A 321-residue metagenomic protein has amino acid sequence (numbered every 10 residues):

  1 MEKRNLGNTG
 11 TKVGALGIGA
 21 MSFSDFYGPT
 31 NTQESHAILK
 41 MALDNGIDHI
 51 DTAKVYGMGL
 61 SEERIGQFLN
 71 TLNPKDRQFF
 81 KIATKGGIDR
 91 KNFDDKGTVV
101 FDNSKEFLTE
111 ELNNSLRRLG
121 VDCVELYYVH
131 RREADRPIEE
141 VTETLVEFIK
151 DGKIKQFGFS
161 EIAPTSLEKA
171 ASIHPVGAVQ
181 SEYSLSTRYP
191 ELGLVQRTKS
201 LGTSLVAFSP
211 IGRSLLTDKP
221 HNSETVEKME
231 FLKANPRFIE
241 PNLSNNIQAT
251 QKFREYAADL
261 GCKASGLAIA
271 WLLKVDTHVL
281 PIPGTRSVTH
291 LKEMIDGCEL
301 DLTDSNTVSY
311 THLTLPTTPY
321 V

Functional and structural regions predicted by a protein language model:
M1-F80, S309: N-terminal binding-site loop/beta-alpha segment at the start of enzyme catalytic domains that lines or forms
L6, I18, S35, I50 (+11 more regions): Conserved, mostly hydrophobic/aromatic
T30-A42, S104-R117, T165: Short, acidic/polar
E34, R132-N306: Beta/alpha (TIM)-barrel catalytic core signal, keyed to glycine-rich beta->alpha loops juxtaposed to Asp/Glu that bind
Q78-R90: A short, structured active-site edge motif that brings together acidic residues
R90-D102: Surface-exposed, active-site-proximal loop segments in enzymatic domains
R117-E133: Active-site groove signature of glycoside hydrolases
H312-V321: Single conserved hydrophobic/aromatic residue that forms the stacking wall/gate of nucleotide- or nucleobase-binding
